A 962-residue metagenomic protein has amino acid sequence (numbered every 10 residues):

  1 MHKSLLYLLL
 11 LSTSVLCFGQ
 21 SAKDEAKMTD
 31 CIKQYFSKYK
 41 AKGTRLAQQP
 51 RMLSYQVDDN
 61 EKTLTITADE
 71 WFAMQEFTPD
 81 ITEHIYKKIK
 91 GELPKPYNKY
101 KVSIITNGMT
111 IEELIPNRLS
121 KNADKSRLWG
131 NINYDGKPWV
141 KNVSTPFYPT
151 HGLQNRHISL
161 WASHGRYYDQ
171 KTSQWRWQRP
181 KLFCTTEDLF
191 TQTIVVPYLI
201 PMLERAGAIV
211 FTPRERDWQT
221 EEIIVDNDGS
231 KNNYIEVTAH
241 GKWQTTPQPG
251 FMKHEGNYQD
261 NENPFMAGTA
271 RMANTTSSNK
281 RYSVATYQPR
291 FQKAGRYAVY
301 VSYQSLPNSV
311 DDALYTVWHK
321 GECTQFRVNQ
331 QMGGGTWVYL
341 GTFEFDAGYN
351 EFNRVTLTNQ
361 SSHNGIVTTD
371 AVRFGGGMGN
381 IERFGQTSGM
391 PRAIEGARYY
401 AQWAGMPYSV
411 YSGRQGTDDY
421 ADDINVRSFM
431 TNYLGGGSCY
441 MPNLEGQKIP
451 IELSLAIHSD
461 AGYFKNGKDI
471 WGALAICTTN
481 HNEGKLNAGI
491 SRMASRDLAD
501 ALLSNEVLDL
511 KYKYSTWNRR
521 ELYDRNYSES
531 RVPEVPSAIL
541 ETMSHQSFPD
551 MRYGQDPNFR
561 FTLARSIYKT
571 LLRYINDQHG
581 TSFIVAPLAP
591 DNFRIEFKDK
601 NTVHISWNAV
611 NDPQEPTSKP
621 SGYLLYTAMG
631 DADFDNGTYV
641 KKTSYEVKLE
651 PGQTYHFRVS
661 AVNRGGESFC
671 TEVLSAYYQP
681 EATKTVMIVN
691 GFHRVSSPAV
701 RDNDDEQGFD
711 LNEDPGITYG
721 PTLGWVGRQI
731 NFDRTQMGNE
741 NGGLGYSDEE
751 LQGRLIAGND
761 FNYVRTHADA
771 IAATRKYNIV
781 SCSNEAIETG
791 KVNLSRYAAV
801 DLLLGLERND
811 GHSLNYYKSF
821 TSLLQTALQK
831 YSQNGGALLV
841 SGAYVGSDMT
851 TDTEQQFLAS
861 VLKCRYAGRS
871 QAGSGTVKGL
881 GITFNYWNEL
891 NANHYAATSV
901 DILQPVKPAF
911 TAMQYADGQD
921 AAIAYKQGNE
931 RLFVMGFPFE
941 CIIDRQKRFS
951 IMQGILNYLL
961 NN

Functional and structural regions predicted by a protein language model:
I66-A68, M74-R176, V355, T369-M390 (+2 more regions): Non-catalytic propeptide/linker segments at domain boundaries
I194-A206, R214, F384, V673-A798 (+2 more regions): Aromatic-Pro/Gly-enriched surface loop or interdomain linker that acts as a lid/target-recognition segment
P264, T275, R354, A371-G379 (+6 more regions): Active-site-adjacent mobile loop/cap segments within catalytic or ligand-binding domains
V355-I366: Short beta-strand-plus-loop segments that form exposed binding edges in beta-rich domains
I394-R492, D524-Q546: Active-site microenvironments of hydrolase-like enzyme catalytic domains
R573-T617, P651, G665-K684: Pro/Thr/Ser/Gly-rich low-complexity, intrinsically disordered linker/stalk tracts
E646-E667: Beta-strand-rich modules
L802, L806-M913, K947, I951-Q953: A glycine-rich, often tryptophan-bearing local segment used as a flexible ligand/cofactor-contacting loop or short
